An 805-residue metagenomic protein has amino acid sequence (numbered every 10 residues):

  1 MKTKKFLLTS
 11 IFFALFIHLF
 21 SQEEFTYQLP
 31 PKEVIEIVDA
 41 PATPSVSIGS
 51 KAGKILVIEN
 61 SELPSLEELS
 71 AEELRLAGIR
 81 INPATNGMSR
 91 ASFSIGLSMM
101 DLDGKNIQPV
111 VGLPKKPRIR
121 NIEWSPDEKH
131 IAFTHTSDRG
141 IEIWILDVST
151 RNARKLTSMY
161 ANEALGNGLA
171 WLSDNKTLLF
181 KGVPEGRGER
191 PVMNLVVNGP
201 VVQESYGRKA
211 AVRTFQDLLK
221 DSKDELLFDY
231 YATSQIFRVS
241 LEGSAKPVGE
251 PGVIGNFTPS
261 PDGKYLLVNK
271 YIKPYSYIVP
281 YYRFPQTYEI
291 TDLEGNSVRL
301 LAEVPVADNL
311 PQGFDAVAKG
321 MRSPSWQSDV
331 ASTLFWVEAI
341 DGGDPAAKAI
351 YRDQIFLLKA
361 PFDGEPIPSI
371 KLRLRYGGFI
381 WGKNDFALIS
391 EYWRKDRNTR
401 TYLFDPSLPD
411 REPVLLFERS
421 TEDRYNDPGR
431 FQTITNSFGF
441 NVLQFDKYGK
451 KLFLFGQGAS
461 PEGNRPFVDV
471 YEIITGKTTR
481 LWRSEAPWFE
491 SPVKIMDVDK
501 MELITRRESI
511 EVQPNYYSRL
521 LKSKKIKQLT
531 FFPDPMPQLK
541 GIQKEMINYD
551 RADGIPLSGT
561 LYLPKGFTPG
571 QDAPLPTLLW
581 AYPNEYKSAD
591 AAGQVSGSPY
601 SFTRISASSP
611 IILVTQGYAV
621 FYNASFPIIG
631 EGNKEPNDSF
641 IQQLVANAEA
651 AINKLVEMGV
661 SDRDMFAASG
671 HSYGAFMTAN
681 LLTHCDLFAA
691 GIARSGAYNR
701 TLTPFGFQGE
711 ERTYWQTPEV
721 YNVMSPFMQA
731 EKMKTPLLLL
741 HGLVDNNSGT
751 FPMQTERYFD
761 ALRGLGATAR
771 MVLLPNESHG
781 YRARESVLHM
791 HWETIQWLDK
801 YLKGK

Functional and structural regions predicted by a protein language model:
M1-E23: Bacterial Sec-dependent N-terminal signal peptides
S21-K525, F531, P535-G541, P556 (+1 more regions): Beta-propeller folds
A77-I79, P574-P576, W580-T615, E710-E711: N-terminal cap/lid subdomain of alpha/beta-hydrolase-fold enzymes
A91-S98, L102-G104, S598-K805: Active-site-proximal cap/loop segments of hydrolase catalytic domains
Y288, L334, L416, Y516 (+6 more regions): Conserved hydrophobic/aromatic pocket- or pore-lining residues that grip, position, or stack substrates in active sites
T291-N296, A360-D363, W393-D396, F404-R411 (+8 more regions): Secondary-structure transition/capping motifs at alpha-helix termini and the adjoining loop/turn into the next element
T530-A573: N-terminal cap/lid segment of alpha/beta-hydrolase-fold proteins
